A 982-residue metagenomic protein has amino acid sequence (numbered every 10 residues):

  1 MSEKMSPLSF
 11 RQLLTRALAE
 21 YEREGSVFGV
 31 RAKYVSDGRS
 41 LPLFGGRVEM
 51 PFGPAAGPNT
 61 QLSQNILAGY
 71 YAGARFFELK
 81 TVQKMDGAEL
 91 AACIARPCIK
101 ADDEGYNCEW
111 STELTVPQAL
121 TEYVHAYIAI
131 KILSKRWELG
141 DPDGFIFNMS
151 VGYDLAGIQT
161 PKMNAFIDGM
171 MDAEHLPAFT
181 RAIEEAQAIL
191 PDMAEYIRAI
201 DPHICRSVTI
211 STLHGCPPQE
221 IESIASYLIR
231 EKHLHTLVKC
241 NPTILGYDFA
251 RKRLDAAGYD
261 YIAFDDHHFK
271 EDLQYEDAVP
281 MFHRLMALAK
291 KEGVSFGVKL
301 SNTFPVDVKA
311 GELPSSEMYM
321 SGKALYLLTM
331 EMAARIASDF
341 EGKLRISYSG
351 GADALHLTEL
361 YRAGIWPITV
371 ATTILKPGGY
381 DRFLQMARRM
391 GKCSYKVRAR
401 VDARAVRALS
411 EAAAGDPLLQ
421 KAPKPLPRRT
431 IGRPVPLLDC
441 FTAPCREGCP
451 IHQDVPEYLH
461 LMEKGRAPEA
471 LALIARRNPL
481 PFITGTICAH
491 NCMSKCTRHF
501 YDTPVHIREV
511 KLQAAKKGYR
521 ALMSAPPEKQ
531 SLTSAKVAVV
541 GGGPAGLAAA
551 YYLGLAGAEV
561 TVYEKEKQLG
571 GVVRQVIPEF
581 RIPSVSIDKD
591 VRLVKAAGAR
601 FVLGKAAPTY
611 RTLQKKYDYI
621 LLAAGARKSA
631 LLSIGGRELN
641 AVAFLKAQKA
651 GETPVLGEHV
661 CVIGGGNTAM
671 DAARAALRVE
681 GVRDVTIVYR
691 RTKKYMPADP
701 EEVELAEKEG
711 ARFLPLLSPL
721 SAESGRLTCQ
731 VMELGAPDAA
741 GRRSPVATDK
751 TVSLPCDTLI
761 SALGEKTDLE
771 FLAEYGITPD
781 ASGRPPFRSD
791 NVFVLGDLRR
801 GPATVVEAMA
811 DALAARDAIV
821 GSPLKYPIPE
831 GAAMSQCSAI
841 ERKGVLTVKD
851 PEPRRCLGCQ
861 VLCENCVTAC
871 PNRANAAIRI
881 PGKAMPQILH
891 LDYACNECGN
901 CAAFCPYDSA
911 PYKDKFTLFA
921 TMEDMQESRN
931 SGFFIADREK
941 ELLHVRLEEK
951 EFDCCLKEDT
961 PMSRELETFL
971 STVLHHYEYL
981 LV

Functional and structural regions predicted by a protein language model:
M1-E231: N-terminal capping/small domains of soluble enzymes
E22-D37, G246-G342, P377-Y395, G636: Glycine/Thr-rich beta-alpha phosphate-binding loop at enzyme active sites
Q64-L67, A352-I368: Catalytic cores of alpha/beta
R75-M85, P242, E359-M386: Glycine-rich phosphate-binding active-site loops on the catalytic face of alpha/beta enzymes
E317, I374, D381, Q385-K536 (+10 more regions): Ferredoxin-type iron-sulfur electron-transfer modules and their immediate structural context
Q453-E463, L471, F500, P504-R508 (+6 more regions): Beta1-alpha1 glycine-rich phosphate/pyrophosphate-binding loop at the start of Rossmann-like nucleotide-binding domains
S531, K536-A538, D588-I634, L720-T728 (+2 more regions): Feature captures the FAD/FMN-dependent oxidoreductase FAD-binding
V540-T561, V602-T612, K628-L632, F644-P700 (+5 more regions): Rossmann-like dinucleotide/flavin-binding elements
